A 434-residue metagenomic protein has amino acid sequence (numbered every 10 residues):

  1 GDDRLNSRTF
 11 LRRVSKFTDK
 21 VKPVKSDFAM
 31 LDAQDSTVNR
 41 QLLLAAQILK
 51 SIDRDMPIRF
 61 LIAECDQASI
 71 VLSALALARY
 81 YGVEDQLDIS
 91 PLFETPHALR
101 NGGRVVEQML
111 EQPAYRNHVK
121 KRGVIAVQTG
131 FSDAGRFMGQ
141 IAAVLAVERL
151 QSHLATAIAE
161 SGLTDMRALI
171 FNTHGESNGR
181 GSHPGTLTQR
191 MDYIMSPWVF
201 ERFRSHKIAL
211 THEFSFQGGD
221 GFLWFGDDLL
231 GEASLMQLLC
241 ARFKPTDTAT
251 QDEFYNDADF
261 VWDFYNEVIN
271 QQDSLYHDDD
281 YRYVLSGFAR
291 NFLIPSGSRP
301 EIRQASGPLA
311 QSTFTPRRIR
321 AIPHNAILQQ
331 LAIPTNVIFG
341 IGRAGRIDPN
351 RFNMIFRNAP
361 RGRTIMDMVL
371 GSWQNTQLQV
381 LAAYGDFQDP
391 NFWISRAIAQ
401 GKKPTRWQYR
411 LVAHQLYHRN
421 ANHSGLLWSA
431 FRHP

Functional and structural regions predicted by a protein language model:
G1-M30, Q34, V38-R54, A74 (+4 more regions): Acidic, glycine-enriched catalytic cores built around paired aspartates
R40-L43, R54-D55, A68-A74, E84-D85 (+1 more regions): Active-site-adjacent "gating/activation" loops or surface patches in catalytic cores
A46, S69, R79: Long, structured ligand/cofactor-binding scaffold of large enzymes
I58-C65: Glycine-rich, proline-tolerant flexible connector loops at the mouths of alpha/beta enzymes
C65-V71, P96-N101, D133-M138, H174-R180: Flexible loop/turn segments at secondary-structure boundaries
L75-A78, T95-Y115: Carboxylate/His-rich catalytic cores and anion/metal-binding grooves
Y80-E84, S161-G162: Short helix-capping segments at alpha-helix termini
P91: Conserved, mostly hydrophobic/aromatic
